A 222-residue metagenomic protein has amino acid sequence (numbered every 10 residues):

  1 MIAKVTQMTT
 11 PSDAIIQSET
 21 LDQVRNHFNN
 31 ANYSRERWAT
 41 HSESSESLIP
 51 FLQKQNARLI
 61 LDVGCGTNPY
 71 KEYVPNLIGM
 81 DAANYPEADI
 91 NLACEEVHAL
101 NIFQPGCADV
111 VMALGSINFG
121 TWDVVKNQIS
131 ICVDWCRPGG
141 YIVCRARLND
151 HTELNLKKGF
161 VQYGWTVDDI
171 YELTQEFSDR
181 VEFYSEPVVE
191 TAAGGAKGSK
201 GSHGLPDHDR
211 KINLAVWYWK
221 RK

Functional and structural regions predicted by a protein language model:
I2-I60, C65-L100, Y141-K222: Class I (Rossmann-like) S-adenosyl-L-methionine-dependent methyltransferase catalytic domain, capturing the SAM-binding
M112: A conserved beta-strand element that flanks and buttresses the S-adenosyl-L-methionine
S116: Hydrophobic adenine-recognition pocket in adenosine-nucleotide-binding enzymes
F119-I131: A short, conserved alpha-helix within the catalytic core of class I
